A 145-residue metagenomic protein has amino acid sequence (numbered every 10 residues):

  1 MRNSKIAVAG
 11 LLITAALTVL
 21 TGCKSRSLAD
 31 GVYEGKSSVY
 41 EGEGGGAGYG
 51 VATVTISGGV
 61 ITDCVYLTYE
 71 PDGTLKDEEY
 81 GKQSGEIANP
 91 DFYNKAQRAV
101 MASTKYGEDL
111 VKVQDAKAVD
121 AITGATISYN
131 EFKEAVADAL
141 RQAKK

Functional and structural regions predicted by a protein language model:
M1-G10: Bacterial N-terminal signal peptides that target proteins for export
A9-L17: Hydrophobic helical h-region of N-terminal Sec-dependent signal peptides in bacterial secretory/periplasmic proteins
V19-G22: C-terminal motif of bacterial Sec signal peptides marking the signal peptidase cleavage site
S25-V51, T55-K145: Active-site- and interface-proximal helix/loop "cap" or "latch" segments in soluble metabolic and energy-transducing
